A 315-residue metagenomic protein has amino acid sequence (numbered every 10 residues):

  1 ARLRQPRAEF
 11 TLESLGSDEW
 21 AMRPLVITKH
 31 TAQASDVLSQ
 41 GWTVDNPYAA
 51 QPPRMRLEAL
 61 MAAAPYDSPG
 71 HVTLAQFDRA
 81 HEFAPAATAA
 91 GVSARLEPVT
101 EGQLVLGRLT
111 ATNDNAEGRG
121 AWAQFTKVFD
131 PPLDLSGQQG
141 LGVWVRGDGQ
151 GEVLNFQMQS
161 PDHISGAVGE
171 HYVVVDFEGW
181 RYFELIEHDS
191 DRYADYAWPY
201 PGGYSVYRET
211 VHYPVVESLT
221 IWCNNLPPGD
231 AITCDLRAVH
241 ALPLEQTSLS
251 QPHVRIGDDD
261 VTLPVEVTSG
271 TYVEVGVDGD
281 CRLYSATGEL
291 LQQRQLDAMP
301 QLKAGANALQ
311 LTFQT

Functional and structural regions predicted by a protein language model:
L3-P69, L226-T315: Intrinsically disordered, low-complexity segments enriched in serine, threonine, and glycine
R4, N115-S205, D230: Extracellular ligand-binding interfaces
P24, R95-A123: Short carbohydrate-recognition loop motifs
P52, Q138, G151, P214-V216 (+1 more regions): Extracellular Ig-like/FN3 beta-sandwich strand-entry sites
Y66, Q76-S93: Short, tryptophan-glycine- and acidic/Ser/Thr-enriched carbohydrate-recognition patches
V72, P85, D189, P228: Basic, alpha-helical nucleic-acid-binding regions used in initiation and control of genome expression
D134, V211-V215, I232: Extracytoplasmic/secreted proteins and extracellular or luminal domains
Y213-N224, A308-T312: Internal, hydrophobic beta-strand segments that form the core of beta-sheet-rich folds
